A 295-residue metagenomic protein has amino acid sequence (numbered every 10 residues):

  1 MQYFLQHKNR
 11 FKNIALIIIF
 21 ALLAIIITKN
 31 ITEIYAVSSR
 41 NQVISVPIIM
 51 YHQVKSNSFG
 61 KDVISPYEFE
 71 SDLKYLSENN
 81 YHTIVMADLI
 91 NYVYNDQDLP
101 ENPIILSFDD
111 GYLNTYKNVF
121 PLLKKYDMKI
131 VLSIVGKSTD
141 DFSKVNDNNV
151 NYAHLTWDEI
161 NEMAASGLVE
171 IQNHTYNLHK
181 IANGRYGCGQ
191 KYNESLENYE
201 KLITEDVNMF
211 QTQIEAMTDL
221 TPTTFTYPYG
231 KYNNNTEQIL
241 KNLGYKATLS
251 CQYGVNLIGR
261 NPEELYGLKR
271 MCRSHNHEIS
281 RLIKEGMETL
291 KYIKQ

Functional and structural regions predicted by a protein language model:
Q2-I17, I25-S107, L113-N114, K180-Q295: C-terminal active-site subregion of NodB/CE4 polysaccharide deacetylases
F108-D109, N173: Active-site flanking residues adjacent to catalytic metal/cofactor-binding acidic residues
G111-K117, P121: Active-site-adjacent structural elements in enzyme catalytic domains
P121-D127, A153-N173, K241, I258-P262: Acidic (Asp/Glu)-rich catalytic clusters
D127-V150: A short, conserved beta-to-alpha structural element at the edge of catalytic cores that scaffolds binding
V131-I134, I171-T175, S250: Non-cysteine beta-strand/loop elements that form the S-adenosyl-L-methionine
G136-S138, T175-N177, K231: Active-site-proximal loop/turn and secondary-structure-junction residues that shape catalytic pockets, frequently
D158-L196: Extended, charge-rich helix/loop segments that form flexible, surface "patches" used to engage negatively charged
